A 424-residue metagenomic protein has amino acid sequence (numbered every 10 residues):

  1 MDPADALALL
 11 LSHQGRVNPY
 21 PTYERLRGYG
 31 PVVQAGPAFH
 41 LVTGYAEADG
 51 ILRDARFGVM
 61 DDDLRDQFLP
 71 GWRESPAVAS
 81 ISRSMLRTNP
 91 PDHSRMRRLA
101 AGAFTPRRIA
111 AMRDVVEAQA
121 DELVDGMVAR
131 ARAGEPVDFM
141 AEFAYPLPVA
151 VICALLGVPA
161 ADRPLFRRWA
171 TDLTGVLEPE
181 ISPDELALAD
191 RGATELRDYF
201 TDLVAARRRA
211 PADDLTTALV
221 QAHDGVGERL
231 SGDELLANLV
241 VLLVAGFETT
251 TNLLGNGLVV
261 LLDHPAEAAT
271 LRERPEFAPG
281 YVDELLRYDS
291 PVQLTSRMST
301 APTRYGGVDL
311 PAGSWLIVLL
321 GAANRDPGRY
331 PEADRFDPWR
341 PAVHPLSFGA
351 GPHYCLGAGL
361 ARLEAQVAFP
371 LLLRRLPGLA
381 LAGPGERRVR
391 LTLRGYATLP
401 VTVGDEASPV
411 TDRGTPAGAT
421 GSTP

Functional and structural regions predicted by a protein language model:
M1-P424: Cytochrome P450
